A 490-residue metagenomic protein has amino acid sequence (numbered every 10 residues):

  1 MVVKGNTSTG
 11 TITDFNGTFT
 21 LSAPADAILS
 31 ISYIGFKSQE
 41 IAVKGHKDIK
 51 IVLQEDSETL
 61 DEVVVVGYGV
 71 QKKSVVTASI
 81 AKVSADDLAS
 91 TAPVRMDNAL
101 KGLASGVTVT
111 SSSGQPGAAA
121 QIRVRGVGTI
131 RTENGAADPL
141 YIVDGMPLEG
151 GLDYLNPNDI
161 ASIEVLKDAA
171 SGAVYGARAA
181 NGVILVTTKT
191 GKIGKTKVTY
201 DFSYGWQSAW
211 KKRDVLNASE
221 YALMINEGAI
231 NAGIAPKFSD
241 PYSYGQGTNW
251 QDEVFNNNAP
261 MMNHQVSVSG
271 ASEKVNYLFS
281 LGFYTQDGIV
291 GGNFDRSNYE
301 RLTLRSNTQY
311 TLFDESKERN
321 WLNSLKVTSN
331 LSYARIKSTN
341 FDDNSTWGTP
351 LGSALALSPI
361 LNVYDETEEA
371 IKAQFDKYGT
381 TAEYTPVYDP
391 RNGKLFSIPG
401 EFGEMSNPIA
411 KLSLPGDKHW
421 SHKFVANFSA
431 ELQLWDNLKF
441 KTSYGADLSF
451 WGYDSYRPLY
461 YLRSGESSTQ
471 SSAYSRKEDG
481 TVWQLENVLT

Functional and structural regions predicted by a protein language model:
M1-V327, V425: Short, small/polar-rich motifs associated with maturation and membrane association, primarily at protein termini
S74, I193-G247, G291-Y299, T303 (+2 more regions): Surface-exposed loop/interface segments of Gram-negative outer-membrane beta-barrel transport/assembly proteins
L438: An active-site-proximal structural segment forming one wall of the substrate-binding cleft that immediately precedes
